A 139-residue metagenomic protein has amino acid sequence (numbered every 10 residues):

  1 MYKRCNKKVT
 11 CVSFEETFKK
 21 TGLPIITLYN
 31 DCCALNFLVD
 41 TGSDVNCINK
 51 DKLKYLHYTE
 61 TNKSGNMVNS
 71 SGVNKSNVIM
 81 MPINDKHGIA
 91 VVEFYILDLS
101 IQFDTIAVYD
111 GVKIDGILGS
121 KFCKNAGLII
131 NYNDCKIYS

Functional and structural regions predicted by a protein language model:
M1-F18: Short glycine- and acidic-rich boundary segments immediately preceding or forming the N-terminal edge of structured
E16-L38, G72-I129: Aspartyl protease catalytic core from the pepsin/retropepsin fold
V39-D44: A short acidic Gly-Thr/Ser loop motif
V45-N46, F103: Eukaryotic short linear interaction motifs
N46, C135-I137: Hydrophobic residues embedded in beta-strands of well-ordered beta-sheets
C47-K50, A126-L128: Short hydrophobic alpha-helical segments that form membrane-spanning helices or hydrophobic packing faces of helical
K50-D85: A compact, surface-exposed functional segment
N131-N133: Short acidic-glycine loop/turn motifs at beta-strand connectors
